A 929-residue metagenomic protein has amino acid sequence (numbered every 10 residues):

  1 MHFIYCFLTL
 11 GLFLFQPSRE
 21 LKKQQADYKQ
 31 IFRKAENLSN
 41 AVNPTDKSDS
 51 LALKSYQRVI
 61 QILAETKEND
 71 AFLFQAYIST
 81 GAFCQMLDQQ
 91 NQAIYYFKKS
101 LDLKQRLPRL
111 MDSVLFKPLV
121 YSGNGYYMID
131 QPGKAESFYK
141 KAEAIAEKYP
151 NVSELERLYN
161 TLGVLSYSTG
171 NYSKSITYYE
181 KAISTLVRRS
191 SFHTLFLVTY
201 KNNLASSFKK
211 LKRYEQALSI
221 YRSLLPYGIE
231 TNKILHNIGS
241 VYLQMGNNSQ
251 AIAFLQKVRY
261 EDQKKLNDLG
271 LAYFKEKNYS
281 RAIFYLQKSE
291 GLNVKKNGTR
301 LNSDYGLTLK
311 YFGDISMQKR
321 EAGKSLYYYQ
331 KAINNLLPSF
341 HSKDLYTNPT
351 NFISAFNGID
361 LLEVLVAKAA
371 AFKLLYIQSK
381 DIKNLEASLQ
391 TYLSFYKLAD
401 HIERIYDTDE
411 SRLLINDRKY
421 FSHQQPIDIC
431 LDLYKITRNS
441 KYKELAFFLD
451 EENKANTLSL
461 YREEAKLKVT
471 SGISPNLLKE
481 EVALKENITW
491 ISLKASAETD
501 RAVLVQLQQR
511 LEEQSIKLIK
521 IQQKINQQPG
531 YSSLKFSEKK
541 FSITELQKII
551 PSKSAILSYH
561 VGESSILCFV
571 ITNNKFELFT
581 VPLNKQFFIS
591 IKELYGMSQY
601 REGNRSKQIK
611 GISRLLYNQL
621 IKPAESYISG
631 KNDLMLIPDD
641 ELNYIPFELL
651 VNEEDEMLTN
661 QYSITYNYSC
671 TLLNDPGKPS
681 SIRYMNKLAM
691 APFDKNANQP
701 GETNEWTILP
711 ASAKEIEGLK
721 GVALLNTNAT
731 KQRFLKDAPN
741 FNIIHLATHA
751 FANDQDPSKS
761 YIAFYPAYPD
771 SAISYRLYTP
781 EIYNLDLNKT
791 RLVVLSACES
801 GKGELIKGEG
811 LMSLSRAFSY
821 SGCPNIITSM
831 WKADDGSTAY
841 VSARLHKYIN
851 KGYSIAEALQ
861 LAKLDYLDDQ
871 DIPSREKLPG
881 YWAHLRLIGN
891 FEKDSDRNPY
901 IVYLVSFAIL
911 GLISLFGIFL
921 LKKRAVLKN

Functional and structural regions predicted by a protein language model:
M1-I31, N37, T80-F83, P108 (+8 more regions): Bacterial Sec-dependent N-terminal signal peptides
L14-Q75, L110-V114: N-terminal leader/linker segments that initiate helical-solenoid repeat arrays
F32, E36-P44, Q75-M86, S113-M128 (+8 more regions): Conserved alpha-helical positions within TPR/SEL1-like repeat arrays
S39, I60-A64, C84, K104-R106 (+14 more regions): Eukaryotic all-alpha helical interaction scaffolds
Y227-N232, N237, L243-G603, S629-F647 (+4 more regions): Alpha-helical solenoid repeat scaffolds used for protein-protein interaction
F536-N929: Catalytic cores of enzymes
